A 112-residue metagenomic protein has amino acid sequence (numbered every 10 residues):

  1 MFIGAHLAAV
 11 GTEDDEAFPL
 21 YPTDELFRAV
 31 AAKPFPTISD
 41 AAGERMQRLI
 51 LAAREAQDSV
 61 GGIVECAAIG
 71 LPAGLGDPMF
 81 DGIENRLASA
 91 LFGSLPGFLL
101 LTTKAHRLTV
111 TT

Functional and structural regions predicted by a protein language model:
M1, D81, N85-S89: Alpha-helical support elements that line or immediately flank enzyme active sites and cofactor-binding pockets
M1-M79: Glycine-rich, mobile lid/loop segments that gate access to catalytic sites or pores
F2-A8, G97-K104: Glycine-rich phosphate/pyrophosphate-binding loops and their adjacent beta-strand/loop elements at enzyme active sites
V10-D14, T102-T112: Beta-rich nucleic-acid/ligand-interaction surfaces
P19-E25, F80-E84, H106-T112: Short, surface-exposed, charged loop/turn segments at secondary-structure junctions
D40, E44-L49, R86-A88, F92 (+1 more regions): Alpha/propeptide regions of enzymes that mature by internal proteolysis
C66, R86, L100-T102: Core alpha/beta structural scaffold of self-assembling particle/tube/pore-forming proteins
G76-M79, L95-L101: Charged, well-structured alpha/beta interaction segments
